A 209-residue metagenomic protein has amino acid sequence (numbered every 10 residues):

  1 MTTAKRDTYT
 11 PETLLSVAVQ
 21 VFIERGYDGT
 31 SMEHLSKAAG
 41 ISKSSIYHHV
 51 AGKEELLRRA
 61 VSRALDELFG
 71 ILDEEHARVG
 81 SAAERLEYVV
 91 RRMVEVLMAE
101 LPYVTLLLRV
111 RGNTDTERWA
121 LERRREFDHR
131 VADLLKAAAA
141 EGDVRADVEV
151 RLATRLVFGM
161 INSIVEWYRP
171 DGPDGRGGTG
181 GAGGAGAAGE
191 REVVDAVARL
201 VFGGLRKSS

Functional and structural regions predicted by a protein language model:
M1-R25, G29-I41, E54-R58, R63 (+1 more regions): Basic, helix-initiating cap at the start of DNA-binding domains
T8, E12, S16, Q20 (+10 more regions): Generic detection of well-ordered alpha-helical segments
S44: Key DNA-contact positions within bacterial/archaeal DNA-binding proteins
Y47-V50, E54: A short His-aromatic
R59, G70-A99, T154-V157, V194: Hydrophobic alpha-helical connector segments
D66-F69, A99, T116-E141, V150-R155 (+2 more regions): Amphipathic alpha-helical packing segments from all-alpha helical-bundle domains
A77-G80, R125-A153, Y168-A187, L205-S208: Hydrophobic alpha-helical bundle segments that form small-molecule/ligand-binding pockets
R85, L97-E117, E166: Amphipathic alpha-helical segments used for helix-helix packing
